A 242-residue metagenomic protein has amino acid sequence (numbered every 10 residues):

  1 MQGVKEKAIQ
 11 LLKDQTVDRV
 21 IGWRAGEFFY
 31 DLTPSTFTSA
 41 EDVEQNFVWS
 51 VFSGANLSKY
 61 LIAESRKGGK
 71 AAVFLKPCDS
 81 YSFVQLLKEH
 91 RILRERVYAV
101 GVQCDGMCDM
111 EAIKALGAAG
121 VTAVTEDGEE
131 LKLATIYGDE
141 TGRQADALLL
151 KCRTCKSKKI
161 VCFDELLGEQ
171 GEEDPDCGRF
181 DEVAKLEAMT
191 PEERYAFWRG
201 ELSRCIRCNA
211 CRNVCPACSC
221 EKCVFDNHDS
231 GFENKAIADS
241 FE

Functional and structural regions predicted by a protein language model:
M1-W198, P216: Iron-sulfur-associated redox domains of electron-transfer enzymes in respiratory and anaerobic energy metabolism
A147-L150, G200-I206, A210: Disulfide-bonded cysteine motifs in exported proteins
S157-E169, R204-I206, A210-G231: Iron-sulfur cluster-binding cysteine motifs and their immediate structural context in ferredoxin-like electron-transfer
P175-S203, C220-E242: Ferredoxin-type iron-sulfur electron-transfer modules in oxidoreductases and energy-metabolism complexes
